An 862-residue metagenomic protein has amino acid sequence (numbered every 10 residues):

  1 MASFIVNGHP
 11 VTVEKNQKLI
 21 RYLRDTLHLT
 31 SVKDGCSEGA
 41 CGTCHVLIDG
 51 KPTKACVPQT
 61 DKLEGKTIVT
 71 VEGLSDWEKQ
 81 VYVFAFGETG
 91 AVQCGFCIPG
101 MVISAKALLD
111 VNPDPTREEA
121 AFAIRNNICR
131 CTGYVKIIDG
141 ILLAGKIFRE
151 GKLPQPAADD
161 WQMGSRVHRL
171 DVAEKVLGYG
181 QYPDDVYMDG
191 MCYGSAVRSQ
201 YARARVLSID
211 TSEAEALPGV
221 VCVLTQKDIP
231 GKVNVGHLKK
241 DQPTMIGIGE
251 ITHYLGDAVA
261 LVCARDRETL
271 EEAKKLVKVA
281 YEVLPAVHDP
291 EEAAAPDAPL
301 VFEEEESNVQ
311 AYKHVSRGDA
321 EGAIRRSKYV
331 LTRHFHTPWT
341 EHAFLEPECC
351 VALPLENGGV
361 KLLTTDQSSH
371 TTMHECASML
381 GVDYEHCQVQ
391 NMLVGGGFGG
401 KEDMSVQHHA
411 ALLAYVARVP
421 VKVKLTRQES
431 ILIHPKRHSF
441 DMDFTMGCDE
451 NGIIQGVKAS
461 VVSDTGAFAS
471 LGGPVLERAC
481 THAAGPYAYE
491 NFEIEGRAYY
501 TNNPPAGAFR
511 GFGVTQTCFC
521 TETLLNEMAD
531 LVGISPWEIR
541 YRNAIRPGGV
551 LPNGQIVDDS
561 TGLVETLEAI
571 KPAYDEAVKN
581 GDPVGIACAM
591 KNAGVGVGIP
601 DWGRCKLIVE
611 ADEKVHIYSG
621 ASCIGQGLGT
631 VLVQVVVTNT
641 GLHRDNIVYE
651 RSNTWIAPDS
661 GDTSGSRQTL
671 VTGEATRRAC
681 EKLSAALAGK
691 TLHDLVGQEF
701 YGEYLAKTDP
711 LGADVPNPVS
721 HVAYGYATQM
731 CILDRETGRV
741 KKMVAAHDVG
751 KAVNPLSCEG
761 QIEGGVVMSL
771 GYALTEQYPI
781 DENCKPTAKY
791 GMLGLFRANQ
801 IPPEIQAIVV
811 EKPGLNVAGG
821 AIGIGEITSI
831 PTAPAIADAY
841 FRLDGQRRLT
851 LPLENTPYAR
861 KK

Functional and structural regions predicted by a protein language model:
M1-P156, V597: Signature of N-terminal electron-transfer/Fe-S-associated modules in redox systems
G90, S165, D171-L177, S307-C350 (+2 more regions): Glycine-rich loop/linker segments at domain edges
G145-S307, V330, V416: Flexible, low-hydrophobicity surface segments
A173-E174, K275-H288, Q367, H374 (+6 more regions): Extended active-site and interfacial segments that coordinate phosphate-rich ligands in large catalytic machineries
Q226-K227, G381-H386, V416-V421, E450 (+2 more regions): C-terminal catalytic domains of large/alpha subunits in multi-subunit enzymes
A258-V259, A264-D266, R418-G466, G673-H693: Phosphate/diphosphate-binding loops
A298-L380, A544-K614, D694-V719, T787-R797 (+1 more regions): Helix-loop-helix junctions that connect adjacent transmembrane helices in secondary transporters/permeases, recognized
G395-R418, K422-K424, L628, Q634-V635: Thiamine diphosphate
